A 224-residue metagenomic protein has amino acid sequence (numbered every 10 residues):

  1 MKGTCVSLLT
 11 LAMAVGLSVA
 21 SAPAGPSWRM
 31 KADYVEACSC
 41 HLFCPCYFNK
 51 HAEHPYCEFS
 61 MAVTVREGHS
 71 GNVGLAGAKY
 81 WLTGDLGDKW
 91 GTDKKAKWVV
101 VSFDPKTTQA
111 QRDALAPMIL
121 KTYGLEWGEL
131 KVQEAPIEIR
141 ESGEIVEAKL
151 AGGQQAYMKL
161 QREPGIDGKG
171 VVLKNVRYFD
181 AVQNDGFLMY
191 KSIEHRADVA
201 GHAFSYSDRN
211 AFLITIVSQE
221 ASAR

Functional and structural regions predicted by a protein language model:
M1-S7: Positively charged n-region of N-terminal signal peptides that target proteins for export
S7-S18: Bacterial N-terminal signal peptides
L17-P26: Boundary at the C-terminal end of the N-terminal hydrophobic targeting segment
P26-R224: Beta-strand-enriched cores of mature, soluble protein domains
